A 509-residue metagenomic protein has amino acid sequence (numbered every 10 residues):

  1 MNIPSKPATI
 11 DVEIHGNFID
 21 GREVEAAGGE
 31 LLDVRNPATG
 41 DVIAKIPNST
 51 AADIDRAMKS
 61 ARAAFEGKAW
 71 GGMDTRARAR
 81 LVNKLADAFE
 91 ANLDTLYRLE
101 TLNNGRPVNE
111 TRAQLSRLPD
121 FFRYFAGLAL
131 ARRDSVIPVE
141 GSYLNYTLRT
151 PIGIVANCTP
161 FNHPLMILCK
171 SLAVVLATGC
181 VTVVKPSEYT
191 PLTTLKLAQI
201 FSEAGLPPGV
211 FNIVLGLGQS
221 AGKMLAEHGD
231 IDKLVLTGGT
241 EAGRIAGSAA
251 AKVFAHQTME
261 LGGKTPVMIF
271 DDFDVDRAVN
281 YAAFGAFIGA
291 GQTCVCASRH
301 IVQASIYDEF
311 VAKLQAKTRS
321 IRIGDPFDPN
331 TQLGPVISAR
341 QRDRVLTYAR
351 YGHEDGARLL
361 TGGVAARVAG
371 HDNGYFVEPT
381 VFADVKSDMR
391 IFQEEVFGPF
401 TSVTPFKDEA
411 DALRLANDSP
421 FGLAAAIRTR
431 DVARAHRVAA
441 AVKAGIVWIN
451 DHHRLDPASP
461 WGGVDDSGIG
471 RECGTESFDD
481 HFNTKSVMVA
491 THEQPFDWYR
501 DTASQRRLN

Functional and structural regions predicted by a protein language model:
M1-A38, A64: Hydrophobic face of amphipathic alpha-helices that form TPR/SEL1-like repeat modules and related alpha-solenoid
E30, V42-S49, E66-W70, N157 (+6 more regions): Short, well-ordered beta-strand elements within core beta-sheets of diverse protein domains
T39-A44, I231, M268, R322 (+1 more regions): Conserved C-terminal structural/oligomerization subdomain of aldehyde/semialdehyde dehydrogenase
G40, R78, E100, F122 (+9 more regions): Residue-level signal for inorganic ion chemistry
I43-R132: Glycine-rich loop-to-alpha-helix module at the N-terminal edge of alpha/beta enzyme cores
A63-G67, D87-D94, G105, G127-A131 (+11 more regions): Generic secondary-structure signature for well-ordered alpha-helical cores
R133-R277, F406: Rossmann-like NAD(P) dinucleotide-binding subdomain of oxidoreductase/dehydrogenase enzymes
E241-K386, I449, F496-D497, A503-L508: ALDH superfamily catalytic-core signature
